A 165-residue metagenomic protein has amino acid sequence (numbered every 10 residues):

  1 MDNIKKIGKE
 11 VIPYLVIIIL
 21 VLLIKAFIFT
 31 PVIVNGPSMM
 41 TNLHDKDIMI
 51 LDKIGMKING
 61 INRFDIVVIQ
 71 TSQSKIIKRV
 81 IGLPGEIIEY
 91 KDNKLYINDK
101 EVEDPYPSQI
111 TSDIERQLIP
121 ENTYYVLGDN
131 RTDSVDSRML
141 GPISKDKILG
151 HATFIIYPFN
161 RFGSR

Functional and structural regions predicted by a protein language model:
M1-I76, K145-K147, H151-R165: Protein maturation boundaries and topogenic segments
K46-D47, D65-I66, E86, T123 (+1 more regions): Structural motif
I54, S72, N93, D129-N130: Short, surface-exposed secondary-structure boundary micro-motifs
I77-G82: Short beta-strand-centered aromatic/proline hotspots
E86-I87, K94, T123, K147: Structural motif
N93, I97-S112: PP2C/PPM family metal-dependent serine/threonine protein phosphatase catalytic domain, recognizing the conserved
I114-R165: Soluble extracytoplasmic domains of inner/organellar membrane proteins
